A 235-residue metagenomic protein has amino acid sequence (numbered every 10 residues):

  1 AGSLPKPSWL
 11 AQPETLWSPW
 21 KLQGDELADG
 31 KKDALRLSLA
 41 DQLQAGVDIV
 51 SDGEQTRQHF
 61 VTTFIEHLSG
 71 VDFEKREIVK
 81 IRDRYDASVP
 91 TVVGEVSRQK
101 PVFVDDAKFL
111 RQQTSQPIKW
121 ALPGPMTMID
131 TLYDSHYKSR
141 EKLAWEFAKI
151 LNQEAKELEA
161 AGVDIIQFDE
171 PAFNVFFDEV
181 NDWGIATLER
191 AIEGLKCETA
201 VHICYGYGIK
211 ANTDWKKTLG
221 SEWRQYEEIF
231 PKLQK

Functional and structural regions predicted by a protein language model:
A1-K235: Domain-level signal for soluble alpha/beta catalytic cores
